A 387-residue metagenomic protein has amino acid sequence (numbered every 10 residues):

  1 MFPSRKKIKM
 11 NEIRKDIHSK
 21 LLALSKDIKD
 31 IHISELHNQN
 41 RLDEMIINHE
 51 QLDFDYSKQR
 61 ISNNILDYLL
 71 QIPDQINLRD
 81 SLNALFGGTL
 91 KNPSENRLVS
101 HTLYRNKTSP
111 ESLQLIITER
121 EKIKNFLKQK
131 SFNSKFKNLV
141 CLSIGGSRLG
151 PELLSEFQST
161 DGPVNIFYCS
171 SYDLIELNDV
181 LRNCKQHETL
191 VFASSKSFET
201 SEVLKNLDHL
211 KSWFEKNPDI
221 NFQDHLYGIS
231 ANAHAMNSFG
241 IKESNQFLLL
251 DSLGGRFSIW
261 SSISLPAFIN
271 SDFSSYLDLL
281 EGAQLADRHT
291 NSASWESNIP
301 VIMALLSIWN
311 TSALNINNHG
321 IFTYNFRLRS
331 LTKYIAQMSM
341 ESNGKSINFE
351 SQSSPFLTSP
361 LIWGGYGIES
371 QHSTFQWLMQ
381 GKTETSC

Functional and structural regions predicted by a protein language model:
M1-K9: Short, Lys/Arg-enriched N-terminal segments with co-localized hydrophobic residues within the first ~10-30 amino acids
K9, I13-N133: Extended, charge-enriched "interface" segments that sit outside catalytic cores
D16, H37-N40, R60, N64 (+14 more regions): Conserved active-site and cofactor/substrate-binding residues in soluble primary-metabolism enzymes
I31-H37, I46-N48, Y56-K58, D80-G87 (+6 more regions): Short coil/turn segments at secondary-structure boundaries
K107-Q114, S194, T323, T358: Short coil/turn segments at secondary-structure junctions
N125-W295: Glycine-rich phosphate-binding loops that contact phosphosugars or nucleotide phosphates
W213-C387: Active-site phosphate/pyrophosphate-binding segments
